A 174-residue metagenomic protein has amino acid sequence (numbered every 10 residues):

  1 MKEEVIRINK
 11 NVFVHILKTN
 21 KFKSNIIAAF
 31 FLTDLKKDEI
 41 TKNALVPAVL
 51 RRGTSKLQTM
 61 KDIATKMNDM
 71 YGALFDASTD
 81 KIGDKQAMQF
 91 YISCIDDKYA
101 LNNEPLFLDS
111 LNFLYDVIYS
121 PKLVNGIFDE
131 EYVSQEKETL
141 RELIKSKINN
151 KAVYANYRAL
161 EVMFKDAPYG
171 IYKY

Functional and structural regions predicted by a protein language model:
M1-I26: N- or domain-start disorder-to-order transition segments that initiate the globular core
N11-F13, A44, Y154: Short acidic/polar alpha-helix capping motifs at helix-coil junctions
L17, K23-K36, T41, M60-D116 (+3 more regions): M16 family metallopeptidases and their MPP-like homologs
D38, T59, N125-F128, Y132 (+1 more regions): Short, surface-exposed helix-loop/turn micro-motifs enriched in polar/charged residues
N43-R52: Active-site SXXK
G53-K56, K98-L101, S120-D129: Short, polar/flexible loop-turn hinges at active-site or ligand-entry regions and domain interfaces
A64, S120-I144: Acidic/histidine-enriched alpha-helical segments
I148: Contiguous, non-catalytic segments that form substrate-binding/exosite surfaces or channel walls
